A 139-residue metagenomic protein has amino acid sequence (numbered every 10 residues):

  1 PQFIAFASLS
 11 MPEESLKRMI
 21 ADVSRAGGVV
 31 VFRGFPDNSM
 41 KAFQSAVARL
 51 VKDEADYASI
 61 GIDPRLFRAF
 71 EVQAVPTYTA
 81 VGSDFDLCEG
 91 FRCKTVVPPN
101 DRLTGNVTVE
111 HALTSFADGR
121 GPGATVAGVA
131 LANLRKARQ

Functional and structural regions predicted by a protein language model:
P1, A26, D56-A58, A74-T77: Envelope-exposed proteins and targeting segments
P1-I4, S8-K52, L87-Q139: Non-globular targeting/processing and membrane-anchoring segments
E13-K17, F67, V75: Short, well-ordered alpha-helical microsegments
A46-A48, K52, D56-A74: Thioredoxin-like thiol-disulfide oxidoreductase module
P76-E89: A short, hydrophobic beta-strand/beta-hairpin element that forms part of a small beta-sheet core
